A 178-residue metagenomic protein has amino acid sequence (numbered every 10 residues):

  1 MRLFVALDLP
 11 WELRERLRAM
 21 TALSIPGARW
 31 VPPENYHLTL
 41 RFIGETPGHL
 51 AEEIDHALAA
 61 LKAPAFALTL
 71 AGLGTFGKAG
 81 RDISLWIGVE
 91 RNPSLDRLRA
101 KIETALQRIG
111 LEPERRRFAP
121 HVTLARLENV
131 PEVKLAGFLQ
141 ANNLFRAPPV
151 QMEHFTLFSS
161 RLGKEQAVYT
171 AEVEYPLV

Functional and structural regions predicted by a protein language model:
M1-V178: Histidine-dependent nucleotide/RNA phosphoesterase domain, centered on the 2H-phosphoesterase fold with its duplicated
